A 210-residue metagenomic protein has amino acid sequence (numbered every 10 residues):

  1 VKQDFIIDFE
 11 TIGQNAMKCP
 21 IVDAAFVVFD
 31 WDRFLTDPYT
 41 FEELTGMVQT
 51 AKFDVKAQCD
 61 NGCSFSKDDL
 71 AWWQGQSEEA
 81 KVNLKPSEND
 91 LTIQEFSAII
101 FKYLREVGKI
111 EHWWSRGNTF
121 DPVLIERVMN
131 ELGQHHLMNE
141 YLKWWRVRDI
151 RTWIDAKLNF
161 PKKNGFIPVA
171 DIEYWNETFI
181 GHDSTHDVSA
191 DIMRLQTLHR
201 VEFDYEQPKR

Functional and structural regions predicted by a protein language model:
K2-F5, E10-S115: Conserved non-catalytic scaffold segment of RNase H-like nuclease domains
D8-E10, D121, D149, D187: Acidic active-site catalytic centers that drive phospho-/nucleotidyl reactions and related ester hydrolyses
E10, P20-I21, Y103, R127 (+3 more regions): Metal-dependent nucleotidyl/phosphoryl-transfer cores and adjacent nucleic-acid-binding surfaces
G46-F53, N139-K157: A short, structured active-site edge motif that brings together acidic residues
A57-Q74, R148-I192: Active-site-proximal helix-loop-helix substrate-binding element of RNase H-like nuclease domains
L104, T119-W145: Substrate-recognition/cap helix-loop segment adjacent to the acidic, metal-dependent catalytic center of Asp-based
K109-T119, V123-L124, F166-R210: Acidic, Mg2+-coordinating catalytic module of metal-dependent nucleases/exonucleases that use a two-metal-ion mechanism
L132-N139, F160-A170, E202: Substrate-binding/catalytic groove segments of enzymes that remodel or degrade extracellular structural polymers
